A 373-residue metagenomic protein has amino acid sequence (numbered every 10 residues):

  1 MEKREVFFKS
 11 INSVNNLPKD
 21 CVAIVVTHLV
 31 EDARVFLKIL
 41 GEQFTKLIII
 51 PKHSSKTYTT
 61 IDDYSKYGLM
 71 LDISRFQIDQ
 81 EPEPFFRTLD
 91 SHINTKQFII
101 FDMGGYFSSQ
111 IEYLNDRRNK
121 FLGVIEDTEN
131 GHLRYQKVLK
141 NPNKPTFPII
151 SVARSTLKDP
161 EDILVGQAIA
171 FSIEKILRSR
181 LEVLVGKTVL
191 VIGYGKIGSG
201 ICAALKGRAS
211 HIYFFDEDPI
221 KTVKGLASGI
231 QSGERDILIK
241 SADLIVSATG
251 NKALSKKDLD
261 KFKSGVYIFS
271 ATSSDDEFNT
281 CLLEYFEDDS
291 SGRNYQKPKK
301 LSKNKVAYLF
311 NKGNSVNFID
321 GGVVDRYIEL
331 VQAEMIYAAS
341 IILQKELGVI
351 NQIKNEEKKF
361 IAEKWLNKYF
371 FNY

Functional and structural regions predicted by a protein language model:
M1-N12, S55, D62-V185: Glycine/serine-rich phosphate-binding loop and adjoining beta1-alpha1 elements at the start of nucleotide-handling
R4-E5, V22, V30, F147-V183 (+1 more regions): Adenosine-phosphate binding glycine-rich loop
I11-N16, G41, L89-N94, F107-R117 (+2 more regions): Rossmann-fold NAD(P) dinucleotide-binding segment
K19-A33, L181-K206, Y213: Glycine-rich adenosine-cofactor-binding loop
Q43-K46, L69, T95, R118-K120 (+4 more regions): A short helix->loop->beta-strand "cap" motif at the edges of active sites that frequently abuts
L47-T60, D159, R208-S228: NAD(P)-binding Rossmann-fold cofactor-contacting core
I99-M103, D116-N130, N251, L259-S302 (+1 more regions): ADP-ribose/adenylate-binding Rossmann-like module
L226-A242: Short acidic low-complexity segments
